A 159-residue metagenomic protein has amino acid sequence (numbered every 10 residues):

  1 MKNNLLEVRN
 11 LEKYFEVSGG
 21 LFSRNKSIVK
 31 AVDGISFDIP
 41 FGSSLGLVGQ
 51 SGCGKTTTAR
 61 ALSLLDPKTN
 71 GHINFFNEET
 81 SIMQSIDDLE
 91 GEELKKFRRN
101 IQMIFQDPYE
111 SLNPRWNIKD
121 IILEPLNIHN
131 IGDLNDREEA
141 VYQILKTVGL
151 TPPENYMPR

Functional and structural regions predicted by a protein language model:
M1-R159: ABC transporter nucleotide-binding domains
